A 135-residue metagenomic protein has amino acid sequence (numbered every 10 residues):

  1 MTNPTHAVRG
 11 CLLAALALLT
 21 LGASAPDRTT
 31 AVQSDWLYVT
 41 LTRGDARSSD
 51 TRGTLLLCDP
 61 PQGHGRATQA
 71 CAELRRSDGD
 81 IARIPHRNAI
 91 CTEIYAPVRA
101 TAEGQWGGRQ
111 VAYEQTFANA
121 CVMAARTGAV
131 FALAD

Functional and structural regions predicted by a protein language model:
M1-D135: Targeting-peptide/extracellular-domain and disordered-appendage signature
